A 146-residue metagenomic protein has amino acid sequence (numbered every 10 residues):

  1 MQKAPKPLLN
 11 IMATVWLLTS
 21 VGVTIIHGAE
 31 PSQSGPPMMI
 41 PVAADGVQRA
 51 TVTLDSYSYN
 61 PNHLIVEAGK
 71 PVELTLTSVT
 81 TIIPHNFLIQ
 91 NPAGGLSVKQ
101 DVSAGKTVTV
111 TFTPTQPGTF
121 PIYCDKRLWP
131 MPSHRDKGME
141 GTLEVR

Functional and structural regions predicted by a protein language model:
M1-T51: Extracytoplasmic entry segments of secretory-pathway proteins
S32-M39, V102-R146: Extracellular/periplasmic metallocenter environments
P41-P71: N-terminal edge beta-strand
V47-T51, G69-E73, T107-T109, T119 (+1 more regions): Intrinsic-disorder/low-complexity, polar/charged segments enriched in Ser/Thr/Lys/Arg/Asp/Glu/Gln
L54-S56, L76-T80, P114: Non-cytosolic beta-sheet module surface loops
N60, T81-P84, G118: Short loop/turn segments at connectors of secondary-structure elements within structured domains
P61-L64, L96-V102, V110-T111: Beta-strand-rich interaction surfaces with strong enrichment in secreted/lumenal proteins
T77-A104, P130-M139: Histidine- and aromatic-enriched segments that form or immediately flank copper-ligand environments
